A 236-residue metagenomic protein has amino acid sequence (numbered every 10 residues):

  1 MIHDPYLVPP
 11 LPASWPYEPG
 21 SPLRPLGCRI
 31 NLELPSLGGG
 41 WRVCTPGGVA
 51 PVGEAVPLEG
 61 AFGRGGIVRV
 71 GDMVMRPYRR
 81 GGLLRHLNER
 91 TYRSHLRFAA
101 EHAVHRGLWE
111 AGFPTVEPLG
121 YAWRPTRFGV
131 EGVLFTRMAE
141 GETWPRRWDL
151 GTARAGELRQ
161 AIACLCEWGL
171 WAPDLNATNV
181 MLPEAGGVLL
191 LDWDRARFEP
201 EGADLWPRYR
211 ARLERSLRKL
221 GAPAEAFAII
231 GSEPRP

Functional and structural regions predicted by a protein language model:
I2-G71, P77-Y78: ATP-binding glycine-rich phosphate-binding loop
T45-G141, A163-W168: Conserved ATP-binding subdomain of kinase catalytic cores across diverse folds
E140, A177, R195: Short, glycine/acidic-enriched loop or turn micro-motifs at the edges of active sites
T143-L150: AlphaC helix of the protein kinase catalytic domain
L150-A161: Conserved alphaE helix
G169, D174, D192: Conserved catalytic-loop position in the HRD/HxD motif
L175-L182: Hydrophobic residue at the +6 position relative to the catalytic HRD Asp in the kinase catalytic loop
P183-P236: C-lobe/activation-segment region of protein kinase-like
